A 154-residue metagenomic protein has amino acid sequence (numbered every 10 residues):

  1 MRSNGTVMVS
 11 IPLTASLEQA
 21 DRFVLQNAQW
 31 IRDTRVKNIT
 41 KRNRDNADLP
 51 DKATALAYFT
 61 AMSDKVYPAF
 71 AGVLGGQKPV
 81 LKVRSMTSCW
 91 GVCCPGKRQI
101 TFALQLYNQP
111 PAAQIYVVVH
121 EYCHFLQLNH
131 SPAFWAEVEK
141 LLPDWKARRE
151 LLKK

Functional and structural regions predicted by a protein language model:
M1-Y116, F125-K154: Active-site-proximal or metal-binding-adjacent scaffold patches in catalytic folds
E121: Walker B catalytic acidic pair
